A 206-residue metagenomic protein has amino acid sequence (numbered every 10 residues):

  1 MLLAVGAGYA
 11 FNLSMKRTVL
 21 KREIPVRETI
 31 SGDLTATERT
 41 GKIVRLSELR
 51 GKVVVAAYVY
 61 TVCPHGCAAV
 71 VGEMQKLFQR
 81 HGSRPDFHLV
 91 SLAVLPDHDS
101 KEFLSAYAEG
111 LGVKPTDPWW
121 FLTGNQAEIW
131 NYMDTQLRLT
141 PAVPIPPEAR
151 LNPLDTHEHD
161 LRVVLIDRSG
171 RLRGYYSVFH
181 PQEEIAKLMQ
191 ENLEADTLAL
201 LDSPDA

Functional and structural regions predicted by a protein language model:
M1-D33, T37, S203-A206: N-terminal targeting signals for export/organelle localization
T29-S31, V53, E158-D160: Short, small/polar residue-rich loop motifs at catalytic or cofactor-binding pockets
D33-V55, F78-H81: A short beta-strand-turn-helix
V44-M74, L89-V90: Short active-site neighborhood of thiol/selenol oxidoreductases, capturing the structured segment around
V71-Y132: Structural microenvironment flanking redox-active thiols in thiol-disulfide oxidoreductases
P118-W119, W130, L137-P144, N152-V164: Structural micro-motif
P147-A206: Thiol-/selenol-based redox modules, centered on thioredoxin-like and closely related oxidoreductase domains
